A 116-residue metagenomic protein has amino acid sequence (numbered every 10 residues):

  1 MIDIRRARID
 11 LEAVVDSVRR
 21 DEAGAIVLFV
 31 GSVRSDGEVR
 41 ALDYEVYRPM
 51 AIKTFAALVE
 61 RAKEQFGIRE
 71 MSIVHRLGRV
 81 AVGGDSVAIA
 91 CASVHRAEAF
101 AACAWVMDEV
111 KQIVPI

Functional and structural regions predicted by a protein language model:
M1-S86, A92-I116: N-terminal, polar/charged subdomain of small-to-medium soluble alpha/beta proteins
